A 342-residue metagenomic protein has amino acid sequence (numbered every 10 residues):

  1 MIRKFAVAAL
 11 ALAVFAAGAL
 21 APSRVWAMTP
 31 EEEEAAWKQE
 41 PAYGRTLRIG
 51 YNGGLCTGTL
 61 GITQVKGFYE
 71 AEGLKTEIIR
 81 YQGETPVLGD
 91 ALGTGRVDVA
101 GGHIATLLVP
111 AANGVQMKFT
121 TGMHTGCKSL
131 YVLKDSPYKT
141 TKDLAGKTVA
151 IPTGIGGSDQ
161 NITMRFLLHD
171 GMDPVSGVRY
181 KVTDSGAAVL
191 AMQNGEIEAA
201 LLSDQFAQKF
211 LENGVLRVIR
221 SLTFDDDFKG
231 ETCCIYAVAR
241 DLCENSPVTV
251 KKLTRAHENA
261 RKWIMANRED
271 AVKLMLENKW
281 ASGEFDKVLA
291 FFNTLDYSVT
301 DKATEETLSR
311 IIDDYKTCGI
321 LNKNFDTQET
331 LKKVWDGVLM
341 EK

Functional and structural regions predicted by a protein language model:
M1-G44, M340-K342: Short, low-complexity disordered leader/linker segments with a strong preference for bacterial N-terminal type II
W26-R48, F68-K75, S136-T148, N322-F325: Immediate post-signal peptide segment of exported/extracytoplasmic ligand-binding proteins
K38, R45-Y51, V115-G122, K147-P152 (+1 more regions): A structural signal for short loop-to-beta-strand junctions that line the ligand-binding cleft of periplasmic/secreted
G44-G67, I79, G83, S129-L133 (+4 more regions): Bilobed "Venus flytrap"/periplasmic-binding protein-like clamshell domains and structurally analogous long
L74-K75, L92-G102, V115-M117, K147-T148 (+2 more regions): Alpha-to-beta junction loops
I104-A105, K181, G186-E277: Pocket-lining segment of extracytoplasmic ligand-binding domains
E244-N322: Secondary-structure end/capping motifs
D313-K342: Conserved C-terminal helix/tail region of periplasmic/extracytoplasmic solute-binding proteins
